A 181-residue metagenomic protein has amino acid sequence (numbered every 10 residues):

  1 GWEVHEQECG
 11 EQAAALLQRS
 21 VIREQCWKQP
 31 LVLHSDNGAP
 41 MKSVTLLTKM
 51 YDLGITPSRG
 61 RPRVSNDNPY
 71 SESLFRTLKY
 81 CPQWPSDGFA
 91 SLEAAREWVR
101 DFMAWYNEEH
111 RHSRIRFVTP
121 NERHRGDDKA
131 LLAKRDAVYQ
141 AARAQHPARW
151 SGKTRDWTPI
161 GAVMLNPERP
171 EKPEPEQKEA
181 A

Functional and structural regions predicted by a protein language model:
G1-A181: Charged DNA-binding/catalytic regions of mobile-element recombinases
